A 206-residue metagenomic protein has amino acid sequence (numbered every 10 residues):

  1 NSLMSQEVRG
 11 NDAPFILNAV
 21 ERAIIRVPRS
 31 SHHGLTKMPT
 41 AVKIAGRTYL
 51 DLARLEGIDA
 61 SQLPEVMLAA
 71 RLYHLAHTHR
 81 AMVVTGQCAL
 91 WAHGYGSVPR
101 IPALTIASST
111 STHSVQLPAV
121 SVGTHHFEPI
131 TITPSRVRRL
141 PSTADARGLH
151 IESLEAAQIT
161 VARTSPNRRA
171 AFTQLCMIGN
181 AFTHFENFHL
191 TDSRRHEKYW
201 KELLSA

Functional and structural regions predicted by a protein language model:
S2-E202: Short gly/ser-rich loop at a beta-strand->alpha-helix junction or flexible surface loop bordering the NTP-binding
A206: Extended polybasic, low-complexity segments that bind anionic RNA or targeting/receptor surfaces
